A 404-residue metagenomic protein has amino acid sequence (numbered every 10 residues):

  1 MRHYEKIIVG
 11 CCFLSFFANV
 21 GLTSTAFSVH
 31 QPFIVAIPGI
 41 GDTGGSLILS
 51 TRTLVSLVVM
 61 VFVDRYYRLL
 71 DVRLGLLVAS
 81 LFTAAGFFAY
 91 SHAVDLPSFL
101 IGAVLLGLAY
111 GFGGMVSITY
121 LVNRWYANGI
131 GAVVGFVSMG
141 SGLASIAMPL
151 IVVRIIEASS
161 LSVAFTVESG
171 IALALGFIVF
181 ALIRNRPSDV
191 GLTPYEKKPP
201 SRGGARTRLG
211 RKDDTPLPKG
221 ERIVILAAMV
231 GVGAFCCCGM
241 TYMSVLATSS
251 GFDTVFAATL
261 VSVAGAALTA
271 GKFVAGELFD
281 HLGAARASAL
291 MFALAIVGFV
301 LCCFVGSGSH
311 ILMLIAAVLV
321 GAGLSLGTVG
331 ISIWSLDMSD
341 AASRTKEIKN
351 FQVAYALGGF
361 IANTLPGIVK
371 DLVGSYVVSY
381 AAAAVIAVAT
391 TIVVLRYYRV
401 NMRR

Functional and structural regions predicted by a protein language model:
I7-D42, V59, M148, G239-S244: Extracytoplasmic
S24-Q31, P218-A275: Extracytoplasmic gate region of multi-pass secondary transporters
I34-V35, Y66-Y67, L150-S159, A247-T248 (+2 more regions): Interfacial helix-cap and linker-helix signal at transmembrane-aqueous boundaries of multi-pass secondary transporters
V59-D71, K272-G283: Helix-to-loop junctions at the C-terminal end of transmembrane segments in multipass secondary transporters
G86, P97-L105, I311-L319: Paired small-residue
L106-M139: Cytoplasmic helix-loop-helix junction between adjacent transmembrane helices in 12-TM secondary transporters
S145, M338-V373: A late C-terminal transmembrane helix in Major Facilitator Superfamily
G283-W334: C-terminal transmembrane helical hairpin of 12-TM major facilitator-type secondary transporters
